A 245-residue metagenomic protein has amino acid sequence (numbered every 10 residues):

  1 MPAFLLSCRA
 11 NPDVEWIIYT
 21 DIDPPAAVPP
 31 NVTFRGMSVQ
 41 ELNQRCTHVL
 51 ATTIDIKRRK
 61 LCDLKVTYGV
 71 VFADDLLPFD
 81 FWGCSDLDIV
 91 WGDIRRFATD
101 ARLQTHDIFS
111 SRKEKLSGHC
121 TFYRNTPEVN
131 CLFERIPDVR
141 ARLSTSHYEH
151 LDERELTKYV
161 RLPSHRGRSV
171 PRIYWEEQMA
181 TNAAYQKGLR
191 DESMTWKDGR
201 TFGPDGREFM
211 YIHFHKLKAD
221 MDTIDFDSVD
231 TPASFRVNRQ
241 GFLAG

Functional and structural regions predicted by a protein language model:
A3-E15: Short, acidic, metal-binding catalytic loop of nucleotide-sugar glycosyltransferases
I18-I22, S85: Short beta-strand/turn micro-motifs composed of small residues that flank or help shape donor/cofactor-binding pockets
D21-L77: Active-site-proximal specificity loops/subdomain of glycosyltransferases
P25-V28, N43-Q44, V90-I94, T99 (+2 more regions): Short catalytic/ligand-binding loop motif for oxyanion handling, primarily in non-cytosolic enzymes, centered on
D63-I108: GT-A fold catalytic core of metal-dependent nucleotide-sugar glycosyltransferases, centered on the diacidic
L103-C120: A short, conserved acidic/glycine-rich loop-to-beta-strand motif that forms the donor nucleotide-sugar/metal
H119-P127: Short glycine- and hydrophobic/aromatic-rich loop-to-beta-strand nucleating segment in the catalytic cores
V129-G245: Catalytic core and acceptor-binding pocket of nucleotide-sugar-dependent glycosyltransferases
